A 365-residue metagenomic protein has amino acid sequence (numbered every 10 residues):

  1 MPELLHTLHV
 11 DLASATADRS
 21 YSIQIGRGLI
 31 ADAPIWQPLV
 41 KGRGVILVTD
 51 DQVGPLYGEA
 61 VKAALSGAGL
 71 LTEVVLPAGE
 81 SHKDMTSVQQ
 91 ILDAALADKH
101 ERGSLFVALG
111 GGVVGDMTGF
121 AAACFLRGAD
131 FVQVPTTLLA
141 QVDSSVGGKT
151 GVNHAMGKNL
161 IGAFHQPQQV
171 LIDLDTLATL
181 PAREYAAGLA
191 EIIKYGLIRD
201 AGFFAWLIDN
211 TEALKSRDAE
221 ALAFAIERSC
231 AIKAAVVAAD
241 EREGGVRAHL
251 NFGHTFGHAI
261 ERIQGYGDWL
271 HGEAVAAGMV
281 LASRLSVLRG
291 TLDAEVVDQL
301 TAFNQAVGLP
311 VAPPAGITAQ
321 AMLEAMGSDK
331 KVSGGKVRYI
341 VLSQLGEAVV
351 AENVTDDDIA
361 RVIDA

Functional and structural regions predicted by a protein language model:
P2-L105: ATP/NTP phosphate-donor binding region
P2-L8, A190-I193, T291-A365: C-terminal charged capping/lid subdomain of soluble metabolic enzymes
A15, F120-A213: A glycine/threonine-rich phosphate-anchoring loop and its flanking beta-alpha core in nucleotide/phosphate-binding
A17-R19, A239-E241, Q264, E352-A365: Catalytic, metal-anchored helix/loop core of enzyme active sites in primary metabolism
V88, L92, V114-A129: Short Gly/Thr/Asp-enriched flexible loops that form oxyanion-binding sites at enzyme active sites
V113-F120, Q141-V142, H258-A259: Short glycine/serine/threonine-rich phosphate/pyrophosphate-binding segments that cradle anionic phosphate groups
A205, N210-Q320: Active-site segments that bind and position negatively charged phosphate/pyrophosphate groups
